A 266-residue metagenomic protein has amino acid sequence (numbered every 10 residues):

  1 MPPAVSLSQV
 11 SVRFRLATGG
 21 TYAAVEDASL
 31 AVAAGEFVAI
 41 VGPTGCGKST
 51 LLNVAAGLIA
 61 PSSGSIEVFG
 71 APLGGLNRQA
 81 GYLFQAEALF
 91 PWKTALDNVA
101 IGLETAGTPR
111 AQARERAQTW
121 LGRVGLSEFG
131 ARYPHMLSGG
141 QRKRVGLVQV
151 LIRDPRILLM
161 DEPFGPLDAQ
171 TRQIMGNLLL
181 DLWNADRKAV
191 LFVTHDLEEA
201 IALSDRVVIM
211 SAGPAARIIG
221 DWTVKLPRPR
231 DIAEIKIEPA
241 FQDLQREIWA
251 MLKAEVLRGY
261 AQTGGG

Functional and structural regions predicted by a protein language model:
V41-P43: The feature captures the beta-strand-to-loop junction immediately N-terminal to the Walker
A56: Helix-to-loop junction immediately C-terminal to a conserved catalytic motif
G64-G75: Conserved ABC transporter NBD signature motif
A100, E104, A111-F129, D181: Conserved ABC ATPase "signature" region
Y133-L137, Q141: Conserved ABC ATPase signature
L147: Hydrophobic anchor residue at the start of the ABC signature
I152-R156: A short, proline-enriched helix->beta-strand linker immediately N-terminal to the Walker B motif in ABC-type P-loop
L158-D161: Catalytic Walker B motif of ABC-type/P-loop ATPase nucleotide-binding domains
